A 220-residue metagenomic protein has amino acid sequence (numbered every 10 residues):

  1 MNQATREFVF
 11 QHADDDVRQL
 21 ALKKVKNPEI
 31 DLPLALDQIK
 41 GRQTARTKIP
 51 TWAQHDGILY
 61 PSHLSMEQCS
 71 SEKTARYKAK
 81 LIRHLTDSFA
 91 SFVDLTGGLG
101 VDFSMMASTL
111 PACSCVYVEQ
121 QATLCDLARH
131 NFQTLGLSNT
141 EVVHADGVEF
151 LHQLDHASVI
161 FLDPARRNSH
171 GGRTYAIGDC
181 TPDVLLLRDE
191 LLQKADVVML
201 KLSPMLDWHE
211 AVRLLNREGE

Functional and structural regions predicted by a protein language model:
M1-E220: SAM-dependent transferase fold signal centered on methyltransferase-like domains, encompassing both Class I
